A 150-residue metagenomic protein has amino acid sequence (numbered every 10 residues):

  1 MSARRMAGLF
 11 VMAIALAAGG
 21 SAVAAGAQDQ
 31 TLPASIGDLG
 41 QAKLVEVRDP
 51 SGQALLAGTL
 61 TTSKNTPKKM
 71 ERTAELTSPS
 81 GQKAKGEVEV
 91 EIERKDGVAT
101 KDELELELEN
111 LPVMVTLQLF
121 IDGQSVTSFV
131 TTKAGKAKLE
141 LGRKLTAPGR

Functional and structural regions predicted by a protein language model:
M1-F10: Bacterial N-terminal signal peptides that target proteins for export
F10-G19: Bacterial N-terminal signal peptides
G20-R150: N-terminal targeting/export leaders
